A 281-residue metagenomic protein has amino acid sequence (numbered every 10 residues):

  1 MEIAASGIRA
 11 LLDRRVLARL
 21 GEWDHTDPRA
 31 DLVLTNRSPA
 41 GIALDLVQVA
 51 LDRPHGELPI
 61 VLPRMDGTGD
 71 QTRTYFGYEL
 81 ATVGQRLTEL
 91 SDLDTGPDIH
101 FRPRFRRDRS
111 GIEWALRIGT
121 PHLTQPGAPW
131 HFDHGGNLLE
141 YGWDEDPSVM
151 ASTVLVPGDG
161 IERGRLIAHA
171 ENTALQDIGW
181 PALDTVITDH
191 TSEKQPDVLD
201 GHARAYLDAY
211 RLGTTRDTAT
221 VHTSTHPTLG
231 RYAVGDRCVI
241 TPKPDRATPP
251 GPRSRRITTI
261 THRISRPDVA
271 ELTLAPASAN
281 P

Functional and structural regions predicted by a protein language model:
M1, S110-W114, G213-D217, V234-D236 (+1 more regions): Residues at beta-strand starts and edge strands
M1-L12, I60-M150: Short beta-strand-centered interaction patches in the first periplasmic/extracellular domains of large envelope
M1-M65: Surface-exposed cap/loop segments at beta↔alpha junctions
M1-S6, R263-P276: Short, solvent-exposed secondary-structure boundary/capping segments
A4-S6, R117-G119, P157, V239 (+1 more regions): Residues in well-ordered beta-strands of folded domains
A18-H25, F132-N137, E171-T173, E271-A275: Short intrinsically disordered coil segments
L32, T120-S265, N280-P281: Acidic, small/polar-enriched beta strand-loop surface segments
L44-L51, L87-D92, V239: Generic solvent-exposed, charged/amphipathic alpha-helical segments that serve as macromolecular interface scaffolds
